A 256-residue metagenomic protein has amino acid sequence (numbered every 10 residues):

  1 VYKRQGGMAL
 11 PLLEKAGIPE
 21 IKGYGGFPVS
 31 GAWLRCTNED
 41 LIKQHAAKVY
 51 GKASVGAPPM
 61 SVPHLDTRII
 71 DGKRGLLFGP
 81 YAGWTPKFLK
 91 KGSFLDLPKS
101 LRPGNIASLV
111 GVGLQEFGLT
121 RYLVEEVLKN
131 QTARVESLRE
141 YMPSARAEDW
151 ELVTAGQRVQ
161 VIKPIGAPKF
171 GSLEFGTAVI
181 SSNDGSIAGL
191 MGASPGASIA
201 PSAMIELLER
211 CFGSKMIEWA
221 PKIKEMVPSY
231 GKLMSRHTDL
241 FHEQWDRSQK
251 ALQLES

Functional and structural regions predicted by a protein language model:
K3, G75-P80, G189-L190: Short hydrophobic-aromatic micro-motifs
K3-H45: Predominantly flavin-linked oxidoreductase catalytic cores and closely associated redox partners
Q5-G6, F27, P58, L128-V135: A structural signal for well-ordered alpha-helical scaffolds and beta->alpha junctions
G26-P28, V55-P59, F170-G171: A short catalytic or substrate-binding loop motif that flags glycine-/basic-rich loops and adjacent residues that bind
R35, D66-D71, I180-S181: Well-ordered beta-strand positions
D40-Q115: An anion/pyrophosphate-binding glycine-rich loop and adjacent beta-alpha core in soluble alpha-beta enzymes
W84, F88-E218: C-terminal catalytic lobe of FAD-dependent flavoproteins
W219-S256: Non-catalytic terminal extensions of PLP-dependent enzymes
